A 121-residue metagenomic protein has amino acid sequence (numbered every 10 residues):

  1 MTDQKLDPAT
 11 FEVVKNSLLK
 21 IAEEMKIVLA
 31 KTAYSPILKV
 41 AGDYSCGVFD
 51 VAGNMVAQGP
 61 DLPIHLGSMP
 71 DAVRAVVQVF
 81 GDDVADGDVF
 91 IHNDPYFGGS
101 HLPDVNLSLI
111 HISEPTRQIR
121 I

Functional and structural regions predicted by a protein language model:
T2-H65, P70: Long, charge-dense accessory insertions within large macromolecular proteins
E24-I27, T32-S35, N54-V56, P70-S108: Conserved mixed alpha/beta core segments that line enzyme active sites in large multi-domain catalysts
I64, P95, R120-I121: Short amphipathic alpha-helical segments with coiled-coil-like heptad repeat character
H65, H101, H111: Histidine-centered active-site/metal-ligand motif
I110-E114, Q118-I121: Single conserved hydrophobic/aromatic residue that forms the stacking wall/gate of nucleotide- or nucleobase-binding
